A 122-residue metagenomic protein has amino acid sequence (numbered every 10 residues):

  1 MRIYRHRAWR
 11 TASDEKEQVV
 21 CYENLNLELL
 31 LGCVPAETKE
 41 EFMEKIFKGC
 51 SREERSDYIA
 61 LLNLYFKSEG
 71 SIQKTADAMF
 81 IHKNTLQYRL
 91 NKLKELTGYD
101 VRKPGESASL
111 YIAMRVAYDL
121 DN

Functional and structural regions predicted by a protein language model:
M1-N122: Cytosolic nucleotide-utilizing catalytic cores of signal-transduction proteins
